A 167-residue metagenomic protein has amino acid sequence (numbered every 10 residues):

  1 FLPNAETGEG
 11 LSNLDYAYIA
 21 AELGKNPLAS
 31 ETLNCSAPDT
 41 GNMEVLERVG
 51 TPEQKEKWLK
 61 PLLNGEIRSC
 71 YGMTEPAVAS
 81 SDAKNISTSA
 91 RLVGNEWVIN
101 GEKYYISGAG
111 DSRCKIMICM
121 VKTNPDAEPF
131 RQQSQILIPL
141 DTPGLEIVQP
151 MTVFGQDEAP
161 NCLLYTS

Functional and structural regions predicted by a protein language model:
F1-G65, G108-I116: Internal helix-loop-helix
I19, T51, Y71, I99-G101 (+1 more regions): Buried hydrophobic positions in well-ordered alpha/beta secondary-structure cores of metabolic enzymes
W58, Y104, V148-M151: Short beta-alpha junctions and helix-cap segments that line functional grooves
G65-T74: A short, Trp-centered hydrophobic/proline-enriched beta-strand micro-motif
A77-S81, S107-S112, P125-A127, M151-E158: Short Gly/Pro-enriched turn/cap motifs at secondary-structure boundaries
T88-R91: A structural signal for short hydrophobic beta-strand segments in well-ordered beta-sheet cores
E96, N100-E146: A short core secondary-structure module
Y165-T166: Conserved small/polar residues in nucleotide/adenosyl-binding loops
